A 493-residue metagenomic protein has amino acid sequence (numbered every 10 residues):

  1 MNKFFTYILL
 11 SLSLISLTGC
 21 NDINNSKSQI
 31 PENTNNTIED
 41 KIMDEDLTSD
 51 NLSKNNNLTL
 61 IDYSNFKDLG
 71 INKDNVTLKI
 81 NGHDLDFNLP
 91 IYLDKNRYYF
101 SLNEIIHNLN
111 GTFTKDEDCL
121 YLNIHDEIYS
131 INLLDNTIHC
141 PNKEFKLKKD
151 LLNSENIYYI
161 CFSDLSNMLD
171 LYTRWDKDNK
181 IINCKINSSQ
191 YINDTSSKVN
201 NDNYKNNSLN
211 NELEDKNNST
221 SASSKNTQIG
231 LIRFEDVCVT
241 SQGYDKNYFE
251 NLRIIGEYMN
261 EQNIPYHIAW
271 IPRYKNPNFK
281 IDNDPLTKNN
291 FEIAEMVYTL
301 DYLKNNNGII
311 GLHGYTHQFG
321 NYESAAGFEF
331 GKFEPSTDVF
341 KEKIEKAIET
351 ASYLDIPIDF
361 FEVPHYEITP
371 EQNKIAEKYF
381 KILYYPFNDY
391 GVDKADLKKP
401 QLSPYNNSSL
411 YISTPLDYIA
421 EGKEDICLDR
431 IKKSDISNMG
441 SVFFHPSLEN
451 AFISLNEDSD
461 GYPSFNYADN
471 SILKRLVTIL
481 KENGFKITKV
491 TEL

Functional and structural regions predicted by a protein language model:
N2-L10: Sec-dependent signal peptide recognition, specifically the positively charged N-region followed immediately by
S16-G19: C-terminal motif of bacterial Sec signal peptides marking the signal peptidase cleavage site
N21-I23: Bacterial signal peptide processing site
N25-G230: Primary recognition of N-terminal secretory signal peptides and signal-anchoring hydrophobic helices
E212-Y302, N306, T350: Active-site beta->alpha N-cap acidic-glycine motif
P265-T369, M439-V442, P446, L455: Metal-dependent polysaccharide deacetylase catalytic core of the NodB/CE4 family, i.e., the active-site-bearing domain
P285-E292, I358-A451, L455: Active-site-adjacent pocket scaffolds in enzyme catalytic domains
L383-P400, S447-L493: C-terminal domain-boundary segment and adjacent tail
